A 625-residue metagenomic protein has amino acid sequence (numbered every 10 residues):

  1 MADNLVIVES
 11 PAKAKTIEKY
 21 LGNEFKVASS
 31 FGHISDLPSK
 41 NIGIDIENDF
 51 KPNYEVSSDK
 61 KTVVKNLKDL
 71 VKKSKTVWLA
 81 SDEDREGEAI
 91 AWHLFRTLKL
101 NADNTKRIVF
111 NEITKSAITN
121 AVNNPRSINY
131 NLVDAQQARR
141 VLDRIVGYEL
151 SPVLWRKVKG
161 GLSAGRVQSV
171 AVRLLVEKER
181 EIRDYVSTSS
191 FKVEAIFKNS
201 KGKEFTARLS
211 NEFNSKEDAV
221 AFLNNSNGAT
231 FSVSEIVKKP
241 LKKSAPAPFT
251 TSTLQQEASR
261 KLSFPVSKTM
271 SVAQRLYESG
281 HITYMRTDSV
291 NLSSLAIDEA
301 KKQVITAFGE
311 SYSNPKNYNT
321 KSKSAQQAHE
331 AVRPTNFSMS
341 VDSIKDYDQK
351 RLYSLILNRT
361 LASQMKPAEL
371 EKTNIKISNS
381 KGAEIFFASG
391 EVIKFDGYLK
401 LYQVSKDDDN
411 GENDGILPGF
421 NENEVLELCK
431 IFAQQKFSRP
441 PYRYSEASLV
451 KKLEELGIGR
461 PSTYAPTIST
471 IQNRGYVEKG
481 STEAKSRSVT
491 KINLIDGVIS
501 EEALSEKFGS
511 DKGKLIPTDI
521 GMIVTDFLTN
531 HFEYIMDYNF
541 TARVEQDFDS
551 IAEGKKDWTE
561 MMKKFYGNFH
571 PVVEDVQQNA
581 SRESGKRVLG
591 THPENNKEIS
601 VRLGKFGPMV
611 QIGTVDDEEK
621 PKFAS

Functional and structural regions predicted by a protein language model:
M1-R140, E149-L150, S210, K406 (+1 more regions): Intrinsically disordered, low-complexity regulatory segments
A2-L5, T16, F25, T97 (+5 more regions): Basic, low-complexity terminal or inter-domain segments flanking catalytic cores
N53, S81-E83, N101-K106, R126-V133 (+7 more regions): Short, polar/flexible loop-turn hinges at active-site or ligand-entry regions and domain interfaces
I113-F197, E235-K242: C-terminal or mid-to-C-terminal helical accessory/interaction module adjacent to the motor/catalytic core
N214-F249, Q255, N421-E427, Q434 (+1 more regions): Metal- or metallocofactor-binding catalytic centers and their adjacent structured scaffolds across diverse enzyme
V233-V237, S244-A258, I282-T287, P440-K452 (+1 more regions): Short acidic, hydrophobic short linear motifs in intrinsically disordered regions
Q255-E257, K261-T269: A conserved hydrophobic secondary-structure block that centers on an alpha-helix together with its immediately flanking
